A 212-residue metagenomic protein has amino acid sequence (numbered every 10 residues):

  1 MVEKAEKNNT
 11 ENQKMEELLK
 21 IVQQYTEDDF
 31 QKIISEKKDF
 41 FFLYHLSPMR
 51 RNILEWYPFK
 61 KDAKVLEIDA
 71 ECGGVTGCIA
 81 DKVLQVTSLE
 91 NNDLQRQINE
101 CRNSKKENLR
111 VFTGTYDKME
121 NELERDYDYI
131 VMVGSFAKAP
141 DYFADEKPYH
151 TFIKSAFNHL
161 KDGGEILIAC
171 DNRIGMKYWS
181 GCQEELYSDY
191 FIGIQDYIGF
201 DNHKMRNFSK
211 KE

Functional and structural regions predicted by a protein language model:
M1-Y25: N-terminal auxiliary segments of SAM/dcSAM-dependent transferases
K61-E71: Conserved class I S-adenosyl-L-methionine
C72-L84: Conserved SAM-binding loop of SAM-dependent methyltransferases across substrates and taxa, primarily the Class I
K105-K118: Conserved SAM-binding strand-loop segment of SAM-dependent methyltransferases
N121-I130: A short acidic, Gly/Pro-enriched loop at the edge of an enzyme's catalytic core that lines a small-molecule cofactor
K147-E165: A short glycine-rich, Lys/Arg-flanked "PGG" loop and its adjoining helix->strand segment in the class I
L167-Y190: Conserved class I S-adenosyl-L-methionine
D201-E212: Short alpha-helix
